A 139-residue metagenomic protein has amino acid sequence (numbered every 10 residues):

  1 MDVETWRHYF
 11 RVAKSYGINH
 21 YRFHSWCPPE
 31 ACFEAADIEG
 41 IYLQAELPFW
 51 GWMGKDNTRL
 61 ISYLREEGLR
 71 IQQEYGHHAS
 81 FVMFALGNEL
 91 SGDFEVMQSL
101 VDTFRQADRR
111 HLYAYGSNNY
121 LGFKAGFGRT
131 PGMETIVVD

Functional and structural regions predicted by a protein language model:
M1-A13, E34: N-terminal carbohydrate-binding accessory modules
F10, S15-R22: A conserved hydrophobic secondary-structure block that centers on an alpha-helix together with its immediately flanking
H20-D139: Substrate-binding/catalytic cleft of secreted carbohydrate-active enzymes, primarily glycoside hydrolases
